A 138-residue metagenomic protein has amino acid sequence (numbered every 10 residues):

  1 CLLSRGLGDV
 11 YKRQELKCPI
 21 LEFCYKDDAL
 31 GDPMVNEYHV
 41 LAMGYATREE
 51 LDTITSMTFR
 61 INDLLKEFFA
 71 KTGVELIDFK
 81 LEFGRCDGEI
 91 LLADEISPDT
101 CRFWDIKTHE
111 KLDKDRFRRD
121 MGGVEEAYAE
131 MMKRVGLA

Functional and structural regions predicted by a protein language model:
C1-Y11: Single conserved hydrophobic/aromatic residue that forms the stacking wall/gate of nucleotide- or nucleobase-binding
K12-T47: Catalytic core of tubulin tyrosine ligase-like
K17-G31, N62-E75, S97-R102: Phosphate-binding core of ATP-grasp and ATP-grasp-like enzymes
Y45-I77: A long amphipathic alpha-helix within ATP-dependent nucleotide-binding catalytic cores
L76-D94: Conserved metal-phosphate-binding beta-hairpin within the catalytic cores of diverse ATP-dependent phosphoryl-transfer
I96-A138: C-terminal helix-cap and adjacent tail motif
